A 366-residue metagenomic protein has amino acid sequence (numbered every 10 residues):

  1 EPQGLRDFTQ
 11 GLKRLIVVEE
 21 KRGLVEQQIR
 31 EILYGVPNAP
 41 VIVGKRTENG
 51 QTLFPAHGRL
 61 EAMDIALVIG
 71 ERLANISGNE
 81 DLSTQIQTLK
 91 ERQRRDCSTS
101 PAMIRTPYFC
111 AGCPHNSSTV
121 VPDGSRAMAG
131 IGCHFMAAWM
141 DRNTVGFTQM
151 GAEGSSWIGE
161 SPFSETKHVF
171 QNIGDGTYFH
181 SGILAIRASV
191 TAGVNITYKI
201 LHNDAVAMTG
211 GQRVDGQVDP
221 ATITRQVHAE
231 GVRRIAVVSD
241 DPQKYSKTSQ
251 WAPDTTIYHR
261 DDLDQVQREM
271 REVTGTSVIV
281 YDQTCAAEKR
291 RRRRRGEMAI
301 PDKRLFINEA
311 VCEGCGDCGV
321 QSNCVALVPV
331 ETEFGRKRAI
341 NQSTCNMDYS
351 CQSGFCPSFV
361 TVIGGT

Functional and structural regions predicted by a protein language model:
E1, G23-E26, G50-T52, S117-S118 (+10 more regions): Flexible loop/turn segments at secondary-structure boundaries
E1-T9, A205-E297: Glycine-rich ThDP/TPP pyrophosphate-binding loop and its adjacent helix/strand module within ThDP-dependent enzymes
P2-I86, R294-L305, V330-T366: Terminal amphipathic helices with adjacent charged low-complexity linkers/tails
P2-L5, E26-R30, L53-H57, V121-D123 (+8 more regions): Short acidic, glycine/serine/threonine-rich loops at helix termini
V17-E19, I42-G44, T84, A127-G130 (+4 more regions): General beta-strand structural signal in soluble alpha/beta enzymes
E31-K167: Thiamine diphosphate
D96-G112, I257-E272, R291-G316, A326-M347 (+1 more regions): Ferredoxin-like iron-sulfur electron-transfer modules
N116-V120, R126-M208, R213-A221, D264-Q265: Thiamine diphosphate
